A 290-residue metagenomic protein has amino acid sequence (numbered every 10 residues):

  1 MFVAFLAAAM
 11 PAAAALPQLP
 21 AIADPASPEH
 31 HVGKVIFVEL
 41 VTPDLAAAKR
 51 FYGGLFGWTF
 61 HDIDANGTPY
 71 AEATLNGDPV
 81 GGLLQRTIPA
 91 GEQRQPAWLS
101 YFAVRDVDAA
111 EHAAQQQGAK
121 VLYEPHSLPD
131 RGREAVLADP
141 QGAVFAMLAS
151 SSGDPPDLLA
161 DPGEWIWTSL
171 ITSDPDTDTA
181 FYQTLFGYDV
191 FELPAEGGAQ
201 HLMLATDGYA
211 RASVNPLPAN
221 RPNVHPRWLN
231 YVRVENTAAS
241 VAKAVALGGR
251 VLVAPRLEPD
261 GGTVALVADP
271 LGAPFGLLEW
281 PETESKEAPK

Functional and structural regions predicted by a protein language model:
M1-A13: Bacterial N-terminal signal peptides
A14-H30, Q115-I166, L170, F191-G197 (+4 more regions): Vicinal oxygen chelate
V32, E39-D78, Q116, L122-G132 (+3 more regions): Core segments of cupin and vicinal oxygen chelate
K34-P43, A71-E72, P89-A113, R133-A138 (+3 more regions): Vicinal oxygen chelate
A65-G67, P96, G198, P226 (+1 more regions): Residues that act as N-cap/strand-start positions at coil-to-secondary-structure junctions
N66-V80, L84-S152: Active-site-adjacent scaffolding segments
P79, P89, Y209-R211, N220 (+1 more regions): Active-site/binding-pocket entry motifs
A210-S213, R227: Non-catalytic, C-terminal membrane-associated alpha-helical segments of glycosyltransferases
